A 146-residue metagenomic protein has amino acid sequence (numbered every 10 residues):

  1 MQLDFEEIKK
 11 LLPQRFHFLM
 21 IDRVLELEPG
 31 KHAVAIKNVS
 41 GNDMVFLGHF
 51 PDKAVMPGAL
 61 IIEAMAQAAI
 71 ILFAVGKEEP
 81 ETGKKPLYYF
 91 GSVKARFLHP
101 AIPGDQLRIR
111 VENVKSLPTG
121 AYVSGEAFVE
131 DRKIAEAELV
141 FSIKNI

Functional and structural regions predicted by a protein language model:
M1-Q2, I70-R108, I134, F141: Hydrophobic beta-strand-centered segment that forms part of the acyl-chain substrate-binding groove
F5-R15, T82: Short aromatic-glycine motifs in intrinsically disordered, low-complexity regions
K9, D52, R96-H99: Beta-strand-rich interaction surfaces with strong enrichment in secreted/lumenal proteins
F16-M56, I61: Catalytic strand-loop segment that frames the active site of acyl-thioester-processing enzymes
L19, G30-V34, Q106-R108, Y122 (+1 more regions): Intrinsic-disorder/low-complexity, polar/charged segments enriched in Ser/Thr/Lys/Arg/Asp/Glu/Gln
M20-R23, G91, R96, R110-E112 (+2 more regions): Residues located in well-ordered beta-strands
H49-E81: Helix-adjacent hinge/juxtasegments
I102-D105, E112-I146: HotDog/MaoC-like acyl-thioester-processing domains
